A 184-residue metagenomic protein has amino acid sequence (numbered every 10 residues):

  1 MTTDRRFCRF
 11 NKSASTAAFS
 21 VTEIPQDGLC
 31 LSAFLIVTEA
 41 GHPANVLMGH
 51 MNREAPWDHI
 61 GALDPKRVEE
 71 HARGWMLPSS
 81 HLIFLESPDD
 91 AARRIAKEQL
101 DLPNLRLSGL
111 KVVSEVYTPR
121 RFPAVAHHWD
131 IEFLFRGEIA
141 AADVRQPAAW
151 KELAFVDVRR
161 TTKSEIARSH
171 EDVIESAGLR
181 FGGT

Functional and structural regions predicted by a protein language model:
T2-D4, G182-G183: N-terminal secretory targeting and juxtamembrane "stalk" segments of secreted and cell-surface proteins
R6-L77, N104-L105: N-terminal strand-loop-strand
D27, P88, H170: Hydrophobic (often cysteine-bearing) scaffold residues that line and stabilize catalytic clefts of nucleotide/cofactor
H71-P78, H128, E132, R136-T184: Nudix hydrolase/Nudix homology domain
D89, R93-K97: Generic solvent-exposed, charged/amphipathic alpha-helical segments that serve as macromolecular interface scaffolds
R93, D101-D143: Active-site segment of metal-dependent pyrophosphate-handling enzymes, primarily the Nudix hydrolase catalytic core
